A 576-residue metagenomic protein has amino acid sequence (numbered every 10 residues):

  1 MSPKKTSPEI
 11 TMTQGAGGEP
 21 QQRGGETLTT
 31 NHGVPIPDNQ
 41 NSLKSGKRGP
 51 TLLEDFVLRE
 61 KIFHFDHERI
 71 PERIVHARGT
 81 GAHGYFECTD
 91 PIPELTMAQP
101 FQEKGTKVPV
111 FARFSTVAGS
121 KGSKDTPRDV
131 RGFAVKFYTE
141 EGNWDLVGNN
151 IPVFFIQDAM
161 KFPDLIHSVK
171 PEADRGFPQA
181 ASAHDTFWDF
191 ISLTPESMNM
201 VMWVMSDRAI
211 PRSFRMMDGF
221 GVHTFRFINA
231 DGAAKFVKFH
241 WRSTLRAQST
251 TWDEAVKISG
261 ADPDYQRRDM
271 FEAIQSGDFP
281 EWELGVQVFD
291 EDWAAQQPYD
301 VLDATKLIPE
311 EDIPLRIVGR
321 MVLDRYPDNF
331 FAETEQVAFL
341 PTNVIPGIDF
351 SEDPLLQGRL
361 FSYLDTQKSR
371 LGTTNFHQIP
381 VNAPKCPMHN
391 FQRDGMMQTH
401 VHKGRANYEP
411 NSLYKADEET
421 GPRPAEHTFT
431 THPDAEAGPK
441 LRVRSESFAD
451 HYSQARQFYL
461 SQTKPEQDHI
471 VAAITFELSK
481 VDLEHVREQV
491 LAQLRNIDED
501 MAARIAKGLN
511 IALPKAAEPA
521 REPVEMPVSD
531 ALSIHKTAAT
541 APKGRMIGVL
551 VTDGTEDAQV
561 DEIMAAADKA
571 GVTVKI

Functional and structural regions predicted by a protein language model:
S2-I576: Active-site-adjacent core segments of small-molecule enzymes
